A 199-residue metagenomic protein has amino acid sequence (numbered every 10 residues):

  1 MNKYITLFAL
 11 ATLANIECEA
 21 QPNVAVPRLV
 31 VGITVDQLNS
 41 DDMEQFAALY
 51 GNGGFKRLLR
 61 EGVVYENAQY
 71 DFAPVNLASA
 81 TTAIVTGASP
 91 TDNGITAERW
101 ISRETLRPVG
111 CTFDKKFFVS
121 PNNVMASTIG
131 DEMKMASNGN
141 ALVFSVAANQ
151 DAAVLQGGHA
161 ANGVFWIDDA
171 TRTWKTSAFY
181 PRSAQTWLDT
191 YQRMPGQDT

Functional and structural regions predicted by a protein language model:
M1-Y4: Positively charged n-region of N-terminal signal peptides that target proteins for export
T6-N15: Bacterial N-terminal signal peptides
C18-P22: Boundary at the C-terminal end of the N-terminal hydrophobic targeting segment
P27-N39, L58, I84, M133: Beta-strand elements within well-structured catalytic alpha/beta cores of enzymes that handle phosphate/sulfate esters
T34-N39, A47, A88, S137 (+1 more regions): Short, flexible loop/turn elements at secondary-structure junctions
N39-F46, Y70-D71, K115-P121: Second-shell loop/turn segments in exported
M43-T91, L142-V146: Short, structured active-site-proximal loop/turn typified by the sulfatase FGly-forming signature C/S-X-P-X-R
G94-T199: His/Asp/Glu-rich, glycine-adjacent segments that coordinate divalent cations and/or stabilize oxyanion chemistry on
